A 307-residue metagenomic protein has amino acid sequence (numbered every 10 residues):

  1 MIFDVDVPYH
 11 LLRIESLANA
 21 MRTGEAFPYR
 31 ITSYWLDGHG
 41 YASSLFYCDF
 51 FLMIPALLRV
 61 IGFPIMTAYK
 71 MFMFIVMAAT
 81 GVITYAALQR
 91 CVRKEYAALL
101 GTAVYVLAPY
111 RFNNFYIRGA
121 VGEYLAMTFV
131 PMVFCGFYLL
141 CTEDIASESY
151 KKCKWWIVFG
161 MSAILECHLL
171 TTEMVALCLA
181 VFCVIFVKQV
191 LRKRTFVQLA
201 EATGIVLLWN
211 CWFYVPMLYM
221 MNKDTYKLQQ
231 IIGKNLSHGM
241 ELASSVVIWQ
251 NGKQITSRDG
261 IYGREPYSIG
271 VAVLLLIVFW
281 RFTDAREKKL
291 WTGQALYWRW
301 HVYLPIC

Functional and structural regions predicted by a protein language model:
M1-C307: Membrane-embedded transmembrane-helix bundle of lipid-linked glycan/lipid transferases
